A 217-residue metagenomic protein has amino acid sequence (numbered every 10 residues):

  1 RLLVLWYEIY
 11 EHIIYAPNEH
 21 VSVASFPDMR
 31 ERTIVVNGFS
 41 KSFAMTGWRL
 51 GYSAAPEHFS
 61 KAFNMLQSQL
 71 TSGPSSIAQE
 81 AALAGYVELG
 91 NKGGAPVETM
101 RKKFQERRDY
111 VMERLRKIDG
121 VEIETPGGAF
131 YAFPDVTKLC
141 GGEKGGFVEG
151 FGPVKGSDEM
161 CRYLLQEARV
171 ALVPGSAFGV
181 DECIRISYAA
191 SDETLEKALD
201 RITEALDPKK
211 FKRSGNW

Functional and structural regions predicted by a protein language model:
R1-W217: PLP-dependent class I/II
